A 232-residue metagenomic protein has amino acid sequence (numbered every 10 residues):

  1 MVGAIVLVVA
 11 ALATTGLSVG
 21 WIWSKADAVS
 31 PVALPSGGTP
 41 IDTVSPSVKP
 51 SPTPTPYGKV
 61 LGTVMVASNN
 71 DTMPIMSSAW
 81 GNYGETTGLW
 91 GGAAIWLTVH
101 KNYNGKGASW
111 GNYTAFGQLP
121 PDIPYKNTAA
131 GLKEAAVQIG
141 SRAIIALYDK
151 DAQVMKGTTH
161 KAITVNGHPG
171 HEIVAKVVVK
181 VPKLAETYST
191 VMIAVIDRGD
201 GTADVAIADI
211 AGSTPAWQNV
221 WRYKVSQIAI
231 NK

Functional and structural regions predicted by a protein language model:
M1-S47: Hydrophobic single-pass membrane-targeting/anchoring helices
S47-K232: Solvent-exposed, non-transmembrane segments of extracytoplasmic/periplasmic domains
